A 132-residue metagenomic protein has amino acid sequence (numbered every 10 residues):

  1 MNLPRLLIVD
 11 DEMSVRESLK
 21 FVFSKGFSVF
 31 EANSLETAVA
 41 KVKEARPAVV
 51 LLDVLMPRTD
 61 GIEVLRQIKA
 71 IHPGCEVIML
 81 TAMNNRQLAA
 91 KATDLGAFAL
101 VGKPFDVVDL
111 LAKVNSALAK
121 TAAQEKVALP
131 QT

Functional and structural regions predicted by a protein language model:
D10, D53, T81: Active-site residues of response regulator receiver
M13-F30: Two-component/phosphorelay signaling modules centered on CheY-like receiver
N33-T37, D60-E63: Acidic catalytic/metal-coordinating carboxylates
A40, I62-P73: Short amphipathic alpha-helix used as the core "switch/output" element in two-component signaling
A45-L51: Active-site beta3 strand of CheY-like receiver
P57-R58, T81, N85: The feature encodes the CheY-like receiver
Q87, F105-V114: C-terminal output helix
